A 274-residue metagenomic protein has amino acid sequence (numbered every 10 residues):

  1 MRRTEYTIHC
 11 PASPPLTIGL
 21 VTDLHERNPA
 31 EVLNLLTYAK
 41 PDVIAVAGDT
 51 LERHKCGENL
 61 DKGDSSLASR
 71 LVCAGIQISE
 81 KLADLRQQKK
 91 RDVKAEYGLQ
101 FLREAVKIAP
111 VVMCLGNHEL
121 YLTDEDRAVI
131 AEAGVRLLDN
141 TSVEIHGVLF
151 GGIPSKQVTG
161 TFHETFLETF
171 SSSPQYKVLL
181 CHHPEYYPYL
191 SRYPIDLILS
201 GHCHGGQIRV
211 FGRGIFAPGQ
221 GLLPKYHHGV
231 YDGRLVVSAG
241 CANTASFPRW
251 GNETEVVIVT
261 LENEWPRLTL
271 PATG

Functional and structural regions predicted by a protein language model:
M1-R2, P266-T269, T273: Non-catalytic terminal accessory segments
M1-R27, C73: Acidic, histidine-bearing metal-coordination/catalytic regions of metal-dependent phosphoesterases
T7-G19, V135, S142-G152, P174 (+2 more regions): Beta-strand-turn-beta hairpins that frame and shape the catalytic cleft of phosphate-ester-processing enzymes
G19-T22, V43-D49, P110-N117, L138-N140 (+3 more regions): Active-site neighborhood of phospho(di)ester-bond hydrolases with catalytic His/Asp-centered motifs
E26, L51-E52, E185, G205: Short active-site segment of divalent metal-dependent hydrolases/proteases that encodes the spacing between
A30-I145: Core catalytic region of metal-dependent phosphoesterases/phosphodiesterases, especially metallo-beta-lactamase-like
D124, A128-V135, T141-C181, Y187-Y189 (+2 more regions): Binuclear metal-dependent hydrolase catalytic cores centered on His/Asp/Glu-rich metal-binding motifs
P184-T260, W265-P266: Conserved beta-sheet core of the metallophosphoesterase superfamily
